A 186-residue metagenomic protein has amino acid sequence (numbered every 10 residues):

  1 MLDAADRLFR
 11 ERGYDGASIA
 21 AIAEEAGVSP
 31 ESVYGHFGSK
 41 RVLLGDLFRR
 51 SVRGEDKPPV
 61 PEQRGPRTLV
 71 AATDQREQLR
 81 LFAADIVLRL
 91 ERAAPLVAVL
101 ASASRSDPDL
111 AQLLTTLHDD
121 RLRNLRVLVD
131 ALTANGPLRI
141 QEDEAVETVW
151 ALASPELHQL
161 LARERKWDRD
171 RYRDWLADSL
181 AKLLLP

Functional and structural regions predicted by a protein language model:
M1, A20-A21, S32, H36 (+4 more regions): Ligand-binding pocket scaffold of soluble enzyme catalytic domains
A4-R12, G65-L69, L96, T148 (+2 more regions): Solvent-exposed, amphipathic alpha-helical segments
A4-V42, D46: Helix-turn-helix
Y14, F37, S102-D107, L152-P155: Short helix-capping/turn signature of helix-turn-helix
K40, D46, D56-E91, V146: Hydrophobic alpha-helical connector segments
L81-A101, P108-N135, D143-E147, D178-K182: Amphipathic alpha-helical packing segments from all-alpha helical-bundle domains
L132-S179: Hydrophobic/aromatic-rich alpha-helical bundle segments in the mid-to-C-terminal region
